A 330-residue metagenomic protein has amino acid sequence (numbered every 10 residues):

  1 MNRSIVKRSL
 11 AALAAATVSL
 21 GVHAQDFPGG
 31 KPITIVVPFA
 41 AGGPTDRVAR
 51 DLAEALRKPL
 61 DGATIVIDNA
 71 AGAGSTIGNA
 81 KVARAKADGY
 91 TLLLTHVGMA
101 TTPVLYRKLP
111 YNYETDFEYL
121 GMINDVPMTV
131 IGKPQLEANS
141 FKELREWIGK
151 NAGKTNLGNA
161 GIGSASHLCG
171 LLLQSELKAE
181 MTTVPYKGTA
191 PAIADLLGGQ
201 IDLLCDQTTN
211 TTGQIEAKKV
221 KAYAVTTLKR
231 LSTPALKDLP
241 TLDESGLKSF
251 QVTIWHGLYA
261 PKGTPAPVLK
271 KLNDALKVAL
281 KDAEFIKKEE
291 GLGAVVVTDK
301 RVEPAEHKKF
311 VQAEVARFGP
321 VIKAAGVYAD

Functional and structural regions predicted by a protein language model:
M1-A11: Bacterial N-terminal signal peptides that target proteins for export
S19-H23: N-terminal signal peptide c-region/cleavage motif recognized by signal peptidases
A24-T115, K154, I162, K178-Q207 (+2 more regions): N-terminal (or domain-start) structured segment
F27, R84-T91, V104-P191, L242 (+1 more regions): Hinge/capping helix and adjacent helix->loop/strand transition within the periplasmic-binding protein
G30-P32, E244, A266-D330: An extracytoplasmic/periplasmic, membrane-proximal ligand-sensing/linker region
G42, V97, K133-A138, N159-S164 (+4 more regions): Short coil/turn segments
G98-K108, L172-E176, L203-L239: A ligand-binding cleft/hinge motif common to bilobed small-molecule-binding domains
